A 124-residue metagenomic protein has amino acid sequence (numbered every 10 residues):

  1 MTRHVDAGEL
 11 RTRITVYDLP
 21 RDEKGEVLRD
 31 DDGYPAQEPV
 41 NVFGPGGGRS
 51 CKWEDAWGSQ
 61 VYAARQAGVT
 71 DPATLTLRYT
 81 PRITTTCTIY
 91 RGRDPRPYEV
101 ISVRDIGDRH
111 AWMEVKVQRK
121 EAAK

Functional and structural regions predicted by a protein language model:
T2-G8, R21, R29, Y34-K124: Short, conserved turn/kink motifs that form compact alpha/beta structural patches or helix kinks used as
L10-I14: Short structural boundary motif marking the start of a folded domain
K24: Short, tryptophan-glycine- and acidic/Ser/Thr-enriched carbohydrate-recognition patches
